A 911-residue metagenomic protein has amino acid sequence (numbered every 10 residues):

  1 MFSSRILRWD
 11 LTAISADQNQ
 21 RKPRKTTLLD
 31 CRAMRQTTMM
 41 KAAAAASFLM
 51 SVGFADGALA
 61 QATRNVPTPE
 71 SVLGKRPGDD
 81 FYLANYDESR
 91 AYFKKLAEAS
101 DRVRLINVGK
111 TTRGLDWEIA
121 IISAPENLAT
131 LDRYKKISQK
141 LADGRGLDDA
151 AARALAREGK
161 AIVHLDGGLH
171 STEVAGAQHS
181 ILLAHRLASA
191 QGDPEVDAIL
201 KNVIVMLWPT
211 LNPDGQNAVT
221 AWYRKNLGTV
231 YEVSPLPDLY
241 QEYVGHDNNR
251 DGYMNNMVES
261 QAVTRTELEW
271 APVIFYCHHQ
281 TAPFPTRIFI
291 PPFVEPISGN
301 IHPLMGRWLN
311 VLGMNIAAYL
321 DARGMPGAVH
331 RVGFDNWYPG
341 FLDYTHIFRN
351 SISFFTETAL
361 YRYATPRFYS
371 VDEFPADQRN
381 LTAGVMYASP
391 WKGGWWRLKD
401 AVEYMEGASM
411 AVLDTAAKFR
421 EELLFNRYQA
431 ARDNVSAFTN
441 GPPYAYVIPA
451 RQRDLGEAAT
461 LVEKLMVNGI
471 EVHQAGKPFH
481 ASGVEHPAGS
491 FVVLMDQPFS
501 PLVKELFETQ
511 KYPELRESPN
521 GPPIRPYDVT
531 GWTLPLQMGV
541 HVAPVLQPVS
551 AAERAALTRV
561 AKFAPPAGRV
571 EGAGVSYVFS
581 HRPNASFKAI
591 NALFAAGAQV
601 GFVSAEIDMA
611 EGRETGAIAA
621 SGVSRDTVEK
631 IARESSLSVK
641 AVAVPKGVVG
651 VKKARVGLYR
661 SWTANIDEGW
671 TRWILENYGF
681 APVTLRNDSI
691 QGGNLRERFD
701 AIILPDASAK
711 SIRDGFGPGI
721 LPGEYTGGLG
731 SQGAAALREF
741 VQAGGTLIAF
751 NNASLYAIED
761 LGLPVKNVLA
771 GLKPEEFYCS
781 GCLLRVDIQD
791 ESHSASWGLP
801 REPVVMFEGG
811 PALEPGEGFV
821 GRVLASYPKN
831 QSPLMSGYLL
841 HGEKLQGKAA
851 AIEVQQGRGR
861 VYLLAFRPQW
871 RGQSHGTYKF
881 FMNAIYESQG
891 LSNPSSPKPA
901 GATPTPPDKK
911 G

Functional and structural regions predicted by a protein language model:
S4, D10-R24, D30-A33: Short, low-complexity, charge-dense intrinsically disordered segments
R35-A45: Sec-dependent signal peptide recognition, specifically the positively charged N-region followed immediately by
A43-G53: Bacterial N-terminal signal peptides
F54-A60: Sec/Tat signal peptide C-region and signal peptidase I cleavage site
Q61-I204, V244, R250, N256 (+6 more regions): Intrinsic-disorder/low-complexity accessory segments
L200-M257: Mobile, glycine- and charge-enriched loop segments and immediately flanking short secondary-structure elements within
E267-T281: Proline-aspartate-enriched helix->loop->beta-strand connector
